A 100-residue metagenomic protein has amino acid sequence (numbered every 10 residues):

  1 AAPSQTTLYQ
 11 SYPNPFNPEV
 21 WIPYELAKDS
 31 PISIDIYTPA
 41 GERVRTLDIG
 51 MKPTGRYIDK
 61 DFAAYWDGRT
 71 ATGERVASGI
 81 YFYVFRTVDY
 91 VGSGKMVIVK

Functional and structural regions predicted by a protein language model:
A1-Y12, F16-A40, T46-I49: Glycine-centered coil/turn sites that cap beta-strands in beta-rich domains
Y9, W21-P23, S33, A63-Y65 (+2 more regions): Beta-strand secondary-structure signal
Y12, F16, Y24, Y37 (+4 more regions): Aromatic side chains
P23, E74-K100: C-terminal tail/sorting-segment detector
K28-P31, R43-V76, T87-G92: Glycine-centered tight-turn motifs at strand-turn-strand junctions
I36-A40, T70, I98-K100: Residue-level signal for short segments within beta-strands and strand-turn junctions of well-structured beta-sheet
